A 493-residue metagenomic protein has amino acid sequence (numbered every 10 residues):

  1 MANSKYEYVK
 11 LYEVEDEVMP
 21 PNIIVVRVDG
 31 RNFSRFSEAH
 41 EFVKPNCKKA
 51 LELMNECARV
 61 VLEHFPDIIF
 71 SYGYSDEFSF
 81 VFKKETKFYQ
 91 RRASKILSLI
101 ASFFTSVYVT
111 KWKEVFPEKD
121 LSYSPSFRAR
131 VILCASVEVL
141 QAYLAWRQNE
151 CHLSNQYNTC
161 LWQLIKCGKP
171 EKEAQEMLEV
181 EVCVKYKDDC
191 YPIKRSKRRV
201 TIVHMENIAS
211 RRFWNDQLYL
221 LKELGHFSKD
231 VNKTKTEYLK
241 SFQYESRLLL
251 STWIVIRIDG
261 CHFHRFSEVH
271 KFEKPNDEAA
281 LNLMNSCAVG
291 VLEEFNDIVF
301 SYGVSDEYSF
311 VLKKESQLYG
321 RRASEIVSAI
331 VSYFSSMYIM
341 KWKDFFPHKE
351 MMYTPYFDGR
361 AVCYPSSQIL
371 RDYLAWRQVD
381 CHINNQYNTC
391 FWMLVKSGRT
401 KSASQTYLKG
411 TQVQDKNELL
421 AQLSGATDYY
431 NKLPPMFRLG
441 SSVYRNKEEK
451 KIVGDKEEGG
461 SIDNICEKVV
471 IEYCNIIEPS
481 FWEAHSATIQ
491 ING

Functional and structural regions predicted by a protein language model:
M1-G493: Regulatory and interdomain segments flanking nucleotide-handling catalytic cores in signaling/defense enzymes
